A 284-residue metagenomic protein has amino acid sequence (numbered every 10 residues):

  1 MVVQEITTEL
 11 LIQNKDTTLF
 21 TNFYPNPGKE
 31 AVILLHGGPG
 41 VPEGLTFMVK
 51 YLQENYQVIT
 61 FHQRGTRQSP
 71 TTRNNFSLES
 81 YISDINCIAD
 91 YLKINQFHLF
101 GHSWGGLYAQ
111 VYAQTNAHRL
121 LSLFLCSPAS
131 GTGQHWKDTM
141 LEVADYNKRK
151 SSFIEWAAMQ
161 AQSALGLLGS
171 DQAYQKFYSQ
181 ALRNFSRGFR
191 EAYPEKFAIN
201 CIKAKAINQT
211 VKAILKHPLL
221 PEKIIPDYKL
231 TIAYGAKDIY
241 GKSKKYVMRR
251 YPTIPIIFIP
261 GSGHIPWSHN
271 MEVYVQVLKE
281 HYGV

Functional and structural regions predicted by a protein language model:
T17-T71: Conserved HGGG/HGGXW glycine-rich cap/lid loop of the alpha/beta-hydrolase fold
I59-W104, Q276: Active-site loop/oxyanion-hole signature of alpha/beta-hydrolase fold enzymes
N95-T139: Conserved hydrolase catalytic core segment
L123-Q162: Flexible "cap/lid" loop of the alpha/beta hydrolase fold
A161-T210: Conserved alpha/beta-hydrolase catalytic His-Asp/Glu region
E195-Y246: Conserved serine/cysteine hydrolase catalytic core
Y251-I265: Catalytic histidine neighborhood in serine/cysteine hydrolases with alpha/beta-hydrolase-type architecture
S262-V275: Catalytic histidine-centered segment of alpha/beta-hydrolase-like enzymes
